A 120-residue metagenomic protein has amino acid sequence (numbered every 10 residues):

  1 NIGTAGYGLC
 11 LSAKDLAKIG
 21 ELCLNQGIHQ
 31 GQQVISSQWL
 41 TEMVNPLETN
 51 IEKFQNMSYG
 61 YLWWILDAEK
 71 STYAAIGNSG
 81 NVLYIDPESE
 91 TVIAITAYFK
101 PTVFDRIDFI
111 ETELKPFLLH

Functional and structural regions predicted by a protein language model:
N1-T4: Acidic/His metal-coordination segments adjacent to aromatic residues that form catalytic metal sites in metalloenzymes
Y7, Q33-L40: A solvent-exposed, acidic/Ser-Thr-rich amphipathic alpha-helical stretch
Y7-I28, N81-T96: Active-site-proximal alpha-helical segments within enzyme catalytic domains
S12-L16, W39, I110: Stable alpha-helical elements in mature extracytoplasmic
A17-L24, L40-V44, L62-W64, K115: Non-transmembrane alpha-helical segments in soluble domains of secreted/periplasmic/extracellular proteins
G27-I35, E52, F104: Structural helix-adjacent loops and short alpha-helical linkers that scaffold large soluble proteins
L40-I93: Active-site Gly/Thr loop motif
A75-H120: Structured C-terminal helix/loop/strand segments within mature extracytoplasmic catalytic/sensor domains
